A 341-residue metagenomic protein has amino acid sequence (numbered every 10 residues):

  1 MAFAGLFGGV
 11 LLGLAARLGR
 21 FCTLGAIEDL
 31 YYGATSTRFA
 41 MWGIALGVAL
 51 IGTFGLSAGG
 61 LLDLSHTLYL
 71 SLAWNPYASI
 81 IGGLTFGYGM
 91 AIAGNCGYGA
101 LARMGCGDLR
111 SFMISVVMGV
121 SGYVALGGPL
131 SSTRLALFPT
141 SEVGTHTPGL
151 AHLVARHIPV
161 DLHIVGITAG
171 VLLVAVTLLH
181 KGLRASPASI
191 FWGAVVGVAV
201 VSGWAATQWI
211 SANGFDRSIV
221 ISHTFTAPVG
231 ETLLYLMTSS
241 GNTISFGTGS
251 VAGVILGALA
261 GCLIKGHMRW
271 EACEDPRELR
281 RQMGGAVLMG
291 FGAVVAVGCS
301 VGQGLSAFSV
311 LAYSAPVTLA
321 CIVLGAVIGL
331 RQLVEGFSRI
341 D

Functional and structural regions predicted by a protein language model:
M1-D341: Membrane-interfacial helix-loop segments of redox and metal-homeostasis proteins, especially TM-loop-TM junctions
